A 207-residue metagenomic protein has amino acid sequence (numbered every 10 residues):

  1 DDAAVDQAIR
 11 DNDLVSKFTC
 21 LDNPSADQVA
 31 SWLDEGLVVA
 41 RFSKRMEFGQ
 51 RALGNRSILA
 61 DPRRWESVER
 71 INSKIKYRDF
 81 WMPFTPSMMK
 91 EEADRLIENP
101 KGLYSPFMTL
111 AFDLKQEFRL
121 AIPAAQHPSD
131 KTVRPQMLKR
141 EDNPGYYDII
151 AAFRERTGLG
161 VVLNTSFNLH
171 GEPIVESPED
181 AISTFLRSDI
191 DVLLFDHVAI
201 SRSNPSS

Functional and structural regions predicted by a protein language model:
D1-S207: Flexible beta->alpha loop and helix N-cap segments adjacent to enzyme active/binding sites
